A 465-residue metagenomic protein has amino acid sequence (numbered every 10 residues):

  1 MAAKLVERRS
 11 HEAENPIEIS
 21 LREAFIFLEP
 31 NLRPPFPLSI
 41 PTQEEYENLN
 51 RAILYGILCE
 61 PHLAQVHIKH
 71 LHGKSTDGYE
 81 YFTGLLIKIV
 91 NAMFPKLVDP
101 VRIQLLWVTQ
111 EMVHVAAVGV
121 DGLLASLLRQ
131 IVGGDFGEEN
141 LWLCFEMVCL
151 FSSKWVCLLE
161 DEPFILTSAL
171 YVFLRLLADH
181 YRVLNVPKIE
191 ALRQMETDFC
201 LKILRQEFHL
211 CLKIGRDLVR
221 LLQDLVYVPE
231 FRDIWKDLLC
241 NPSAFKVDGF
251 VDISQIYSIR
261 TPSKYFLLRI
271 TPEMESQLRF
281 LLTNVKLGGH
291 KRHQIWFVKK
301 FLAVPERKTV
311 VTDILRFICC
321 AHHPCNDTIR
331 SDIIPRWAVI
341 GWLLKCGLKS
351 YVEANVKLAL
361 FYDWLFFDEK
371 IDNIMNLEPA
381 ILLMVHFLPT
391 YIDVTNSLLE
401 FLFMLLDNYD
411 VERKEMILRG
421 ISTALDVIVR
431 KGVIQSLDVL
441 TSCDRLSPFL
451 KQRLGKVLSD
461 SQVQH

Functional and structural regions predicted by a protein language model:
A2-H465: Extended, charge-rich alpha-helical scaffold/interaction domains
